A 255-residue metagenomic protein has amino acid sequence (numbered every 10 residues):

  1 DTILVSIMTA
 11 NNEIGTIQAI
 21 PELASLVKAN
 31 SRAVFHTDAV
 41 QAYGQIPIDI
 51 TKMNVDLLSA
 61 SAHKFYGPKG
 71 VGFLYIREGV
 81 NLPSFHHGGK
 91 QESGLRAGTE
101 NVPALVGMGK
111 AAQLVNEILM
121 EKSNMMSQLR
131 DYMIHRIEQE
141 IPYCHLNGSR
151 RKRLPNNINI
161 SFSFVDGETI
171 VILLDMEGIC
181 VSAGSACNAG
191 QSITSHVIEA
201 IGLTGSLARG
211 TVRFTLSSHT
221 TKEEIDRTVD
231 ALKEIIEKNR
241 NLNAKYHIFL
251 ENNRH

Functional and structural regions predicted by a protein language model:
D1-H255: Pyridoxal 5′-phosphate
